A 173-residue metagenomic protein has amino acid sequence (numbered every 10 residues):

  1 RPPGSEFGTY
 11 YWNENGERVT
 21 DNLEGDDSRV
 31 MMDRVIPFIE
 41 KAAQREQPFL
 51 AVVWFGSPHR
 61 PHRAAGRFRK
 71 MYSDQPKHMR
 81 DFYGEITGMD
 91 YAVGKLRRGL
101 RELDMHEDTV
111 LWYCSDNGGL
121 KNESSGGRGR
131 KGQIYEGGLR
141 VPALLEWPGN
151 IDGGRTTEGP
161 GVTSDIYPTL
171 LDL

Functional and structural regions predicted by a protein language model:
R1-F49, F55-G66: Formylglycine-dependent
Y11-T20, K70-H78, E146-I151: Short glycine/proline-rich turn/loop motifs
G25-R29, Y83, T157-P160, S164: Short, solvent-exposed loop/helix junctions and linker helices that flank or host conserved functional motifs
S28, M32, M89, G137 (+1 more regions): A structural signal for well-ordered alpha-helical scaffolds and beta->alpha junctions
R29-A43, F68-T109: A long, amphipathic alpha-helix that forms part of the scaffold/cap immediately adjacent to metal-dependent active
F49-W54, T87, V110-C114, A143-E146 (+1 more regions): Structural recognition of the beta-strand scaffold that forms the well-ordered cores of secreted hydrolase catalytic
P61-R63, R98-R155, V162: Histidine-centered active-site microenvironments of extracellular/periplasmic hydrolases and transferases
G94, P148-G149, T157-L173: Non-catalytic, well-ordered alpha-helical segments in soluble enzyme domains
